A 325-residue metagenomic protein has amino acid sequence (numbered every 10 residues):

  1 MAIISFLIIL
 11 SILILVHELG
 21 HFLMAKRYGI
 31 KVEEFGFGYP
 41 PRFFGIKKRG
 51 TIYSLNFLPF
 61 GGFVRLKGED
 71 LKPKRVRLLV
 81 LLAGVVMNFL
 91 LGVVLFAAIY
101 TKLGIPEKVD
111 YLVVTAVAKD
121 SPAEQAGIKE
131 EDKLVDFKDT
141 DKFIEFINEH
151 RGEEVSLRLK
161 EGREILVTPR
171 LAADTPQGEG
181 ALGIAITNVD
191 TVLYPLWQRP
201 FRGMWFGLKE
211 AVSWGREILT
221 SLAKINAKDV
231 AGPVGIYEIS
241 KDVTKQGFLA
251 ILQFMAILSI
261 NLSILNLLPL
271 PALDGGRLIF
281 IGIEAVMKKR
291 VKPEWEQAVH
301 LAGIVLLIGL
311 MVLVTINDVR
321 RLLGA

Functional and structural regions predicted by a protein language model:
A2-D70, L258, L265-M287: Small-residue-rich helix-interface/hinge motifs
S5, R27, E34, Y39 (+2 more regions): Internal alpha-helical transmembrane segments
L10-I14, N88, G92, L258-N266 (+1 more regions): Alpha-helical transmembrane segments of multi-pass membrane proteins
H17, L55, A123, E131-L134 (+7 more regions): Terminal peptide-recognition signature
R49, F60, P122, E130-K133: Short, flexible surface segments
L78-V113, E145-N148, S156, L166-Y194 (+3 more regions): PDZ/PDZ-like peptide-tail recognition elements
E124, K129, V135-G162: PDZ domains, with a preference for the canonical peptide-binding region formed by the helix
K160, L171-I264, G282-A302, T315-A325: Functional transmembrane alpha-helices
